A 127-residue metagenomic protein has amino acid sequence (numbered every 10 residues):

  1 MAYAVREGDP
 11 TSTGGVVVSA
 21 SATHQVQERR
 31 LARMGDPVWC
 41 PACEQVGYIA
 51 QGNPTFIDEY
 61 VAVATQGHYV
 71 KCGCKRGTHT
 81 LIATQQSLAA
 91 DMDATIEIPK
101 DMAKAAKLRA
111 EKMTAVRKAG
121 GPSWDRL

Functional and structural regions predicted by a protein language model:
A2-L127: Intrinsically disordered, low-complexity proline/glycine-rich segments
